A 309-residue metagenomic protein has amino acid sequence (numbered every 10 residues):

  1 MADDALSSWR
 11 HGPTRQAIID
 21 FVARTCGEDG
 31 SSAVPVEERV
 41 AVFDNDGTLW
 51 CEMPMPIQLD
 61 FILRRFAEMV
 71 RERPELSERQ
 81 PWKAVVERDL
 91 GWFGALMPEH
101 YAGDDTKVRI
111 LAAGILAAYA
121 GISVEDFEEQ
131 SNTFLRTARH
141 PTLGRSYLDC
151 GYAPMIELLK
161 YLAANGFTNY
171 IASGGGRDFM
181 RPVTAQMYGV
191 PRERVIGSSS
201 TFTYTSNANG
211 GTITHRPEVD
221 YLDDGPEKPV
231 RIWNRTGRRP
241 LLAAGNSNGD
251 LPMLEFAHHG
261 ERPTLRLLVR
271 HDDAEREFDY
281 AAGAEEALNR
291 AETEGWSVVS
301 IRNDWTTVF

Functional and structural regions predicted by a protein language model:
M1-N45, F66-R79: Non-catalytic pre-domain segments flanking phosphatase-related domains
A2-A23, E38, A117, I122-F309: C-terminal cap/substrate-recognition subdomain and adjoining C-terminal extension of metal-dependent phosphatase-like
E28, E52, Y204-T205: Short, solvent-exposed loop/turn elements at domain surfaces
E28-S31, I57, E72, T137 (+2 more regions): Generic macromolecular interface patches on structured domains
A33-P35, G91, P191: Short, solvent-exposed coil/turn linker segments
E38-P54, L254: Asp-based phosphoryl-transfer active-site loop
P54-L148, A153: A metal-dependent, Asp-based hydrolase signature
